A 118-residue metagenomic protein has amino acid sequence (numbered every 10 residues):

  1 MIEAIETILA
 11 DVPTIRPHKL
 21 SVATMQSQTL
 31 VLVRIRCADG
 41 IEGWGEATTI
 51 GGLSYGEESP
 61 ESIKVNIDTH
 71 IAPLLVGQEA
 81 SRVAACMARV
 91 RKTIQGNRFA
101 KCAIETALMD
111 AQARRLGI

Functional and structural regions predicted by a protein language model:
M1-I118: N-terminal capping/lid subdomain adjacent to the active-site entrance of alpha/beta enzymes
